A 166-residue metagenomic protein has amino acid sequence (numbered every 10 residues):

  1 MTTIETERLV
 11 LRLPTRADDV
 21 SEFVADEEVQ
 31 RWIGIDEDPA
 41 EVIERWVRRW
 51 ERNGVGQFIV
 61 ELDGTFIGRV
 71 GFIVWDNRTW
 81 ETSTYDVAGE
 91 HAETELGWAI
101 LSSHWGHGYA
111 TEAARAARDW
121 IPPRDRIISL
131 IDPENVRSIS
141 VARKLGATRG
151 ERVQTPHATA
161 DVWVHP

Functional and structural regions predicted by a protein language model:
M1-S103, R115-E134, T148-P166: GNAT-family acyltransferases
G106-T111: Glycine-rich acyl-CoA binding loop
S138: Catalytic nucleophile serine of serine hydrolases, specifically the conserved "nucleophile elbow" pentapeptide
A142: Conserved active-site tyrosine of GNAT-family acetyltransferases
L145: Structured interaction and signal-relay segments at domain junctions
